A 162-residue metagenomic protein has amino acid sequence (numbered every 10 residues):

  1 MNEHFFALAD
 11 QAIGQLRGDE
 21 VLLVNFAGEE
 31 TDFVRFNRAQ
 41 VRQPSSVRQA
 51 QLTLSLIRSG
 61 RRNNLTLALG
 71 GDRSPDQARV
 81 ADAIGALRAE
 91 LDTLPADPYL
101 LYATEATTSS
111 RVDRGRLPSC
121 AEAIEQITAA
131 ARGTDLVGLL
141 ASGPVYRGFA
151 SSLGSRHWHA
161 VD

Functional and structural regions predicted by a protein language model:
M1-D162: Active-site bordering "gate/hinge" segments that shape substrate access to catalytic or cofactor-binding pockets
